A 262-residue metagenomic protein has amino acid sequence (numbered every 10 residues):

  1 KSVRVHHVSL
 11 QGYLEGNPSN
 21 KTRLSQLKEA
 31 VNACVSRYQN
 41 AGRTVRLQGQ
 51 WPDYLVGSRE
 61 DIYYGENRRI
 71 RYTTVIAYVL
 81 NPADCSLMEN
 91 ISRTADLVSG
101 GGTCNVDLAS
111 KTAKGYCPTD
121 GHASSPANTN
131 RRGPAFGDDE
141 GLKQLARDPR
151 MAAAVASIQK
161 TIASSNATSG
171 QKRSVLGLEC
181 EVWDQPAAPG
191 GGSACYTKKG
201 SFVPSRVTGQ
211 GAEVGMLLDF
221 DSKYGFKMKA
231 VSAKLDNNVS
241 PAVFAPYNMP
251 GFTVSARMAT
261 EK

Functional and structural regions predicted by a protein language model:
K1-K262: Extended soluble regions of mature proteins
